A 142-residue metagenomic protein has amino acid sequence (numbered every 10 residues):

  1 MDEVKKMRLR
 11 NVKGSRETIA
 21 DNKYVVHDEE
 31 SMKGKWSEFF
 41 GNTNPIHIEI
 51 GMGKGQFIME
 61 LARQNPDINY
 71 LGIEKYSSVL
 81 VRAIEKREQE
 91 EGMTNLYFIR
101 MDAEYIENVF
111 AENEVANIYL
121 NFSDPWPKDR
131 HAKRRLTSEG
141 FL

Functional and structural regions predicted by a protein language model:
M1-I46, Q56-R63: S-adenosyl-L-methionine
N44, E114-A116: Local beta-strand N-terminus motif with an aromatic residue
I50-G53: Class I SAM-dependent methyltransferase "Motif I" SAM/SAH-binding loop
I68-L71: Short beta-strand element of Class I
Y76: Conserved SAM/SAH-binding beta-strand->alpha-helix loop
E85-N113: S-adenosyl-L-methionine
A116-F141: Mobile active-site "lid"/loop adjacent to the S-adenosyl-L-methionine
